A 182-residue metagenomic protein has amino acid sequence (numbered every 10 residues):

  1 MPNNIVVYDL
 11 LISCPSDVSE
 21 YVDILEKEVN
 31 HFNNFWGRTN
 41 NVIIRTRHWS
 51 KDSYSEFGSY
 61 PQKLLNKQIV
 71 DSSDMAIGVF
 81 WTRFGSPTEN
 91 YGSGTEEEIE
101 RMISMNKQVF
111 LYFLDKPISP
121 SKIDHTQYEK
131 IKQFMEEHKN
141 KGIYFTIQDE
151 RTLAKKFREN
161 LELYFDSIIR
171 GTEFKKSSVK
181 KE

Functional and structural regions predicted by a protein language model:
M1-E182: Conserved catalytic or regulatory cores that recognize and/or transform ribose-phosphate-containing ligands
